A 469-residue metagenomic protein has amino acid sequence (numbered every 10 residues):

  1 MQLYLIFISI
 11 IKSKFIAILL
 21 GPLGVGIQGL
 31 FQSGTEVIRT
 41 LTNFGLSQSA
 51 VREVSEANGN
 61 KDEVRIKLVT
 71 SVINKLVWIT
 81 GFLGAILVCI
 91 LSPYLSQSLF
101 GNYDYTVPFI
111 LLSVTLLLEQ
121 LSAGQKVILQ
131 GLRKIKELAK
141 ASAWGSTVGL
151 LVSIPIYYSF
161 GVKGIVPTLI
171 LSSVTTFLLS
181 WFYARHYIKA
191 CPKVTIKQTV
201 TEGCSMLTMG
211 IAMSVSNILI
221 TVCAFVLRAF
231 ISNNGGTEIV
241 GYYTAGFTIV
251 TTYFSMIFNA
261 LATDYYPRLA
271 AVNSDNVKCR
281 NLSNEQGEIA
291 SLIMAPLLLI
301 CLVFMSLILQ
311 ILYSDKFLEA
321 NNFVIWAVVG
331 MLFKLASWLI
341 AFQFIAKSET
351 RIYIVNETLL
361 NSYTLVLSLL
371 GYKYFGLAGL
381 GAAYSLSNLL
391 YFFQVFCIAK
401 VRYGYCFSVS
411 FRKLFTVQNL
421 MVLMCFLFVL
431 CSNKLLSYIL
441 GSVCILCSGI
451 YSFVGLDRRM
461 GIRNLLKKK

Functional and structural regions predicted by a protein language model:
I10-V25, S96-L99, S214, I218-M256 (+2 more regions): Helix-terminus/linker motif at the lipid-water interface of multi-pass membrane proteins
K14-F15, G26-N43, V72-K75, A212 (+4 more regions): Alpha-helical transmembrane segments of polytopic membrane transporters and translocases
Q32, K75-F225: Hydrophobic transmembrane helix module of multi-pass membrane transport proteins
F44-N60, G131, G246, V250-G287 (+2 more regions): Helix-loop junctions and terminal segments of transmembrane helices in multi-pass membrane transport/translocation
S92-L112, T237, N284, L302-L332 (+2 more regions): Interfacial segments at transmembrane-helix termini and the short loops linking adjacent helices
L117-A141, V328-L360, A399: Membrane-interface junctions at transmembrane-helix termini in multi-pass inner-membrane proteins
S180-A224, D264-N281, V401-T416, R463-K467: Interhelical loop/hinge segments that connect adjacent transmembrane helices in multipass membrane
Y405, L427-K469: Membrane-proximal transmembrane or re-entrant/amphipathic helices at the cytosolic face
